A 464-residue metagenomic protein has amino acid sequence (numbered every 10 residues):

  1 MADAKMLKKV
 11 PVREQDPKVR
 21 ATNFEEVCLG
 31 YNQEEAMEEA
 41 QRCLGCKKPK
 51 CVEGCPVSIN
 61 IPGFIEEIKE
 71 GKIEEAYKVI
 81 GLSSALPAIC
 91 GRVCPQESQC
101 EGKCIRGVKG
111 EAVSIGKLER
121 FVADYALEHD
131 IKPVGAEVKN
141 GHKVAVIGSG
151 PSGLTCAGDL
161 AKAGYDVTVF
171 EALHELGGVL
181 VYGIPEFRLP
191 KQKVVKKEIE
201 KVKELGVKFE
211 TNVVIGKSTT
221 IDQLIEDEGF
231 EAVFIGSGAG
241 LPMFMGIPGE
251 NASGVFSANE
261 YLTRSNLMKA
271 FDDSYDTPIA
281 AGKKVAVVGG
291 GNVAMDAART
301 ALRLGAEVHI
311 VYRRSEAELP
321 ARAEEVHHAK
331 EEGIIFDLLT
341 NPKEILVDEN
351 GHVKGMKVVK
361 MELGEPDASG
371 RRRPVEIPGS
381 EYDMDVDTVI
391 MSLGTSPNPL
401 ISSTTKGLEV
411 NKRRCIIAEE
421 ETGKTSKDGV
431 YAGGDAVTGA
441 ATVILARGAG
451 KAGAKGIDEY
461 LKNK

Functional and structural regions predicted by a protein language model:
R20-E38, I59-R92, K109-E137, S265-N266: Ferredoxin-type iron-sulfur electron-transfer modules in oxidoreductases and energy-metabolism complexes
Q41-N60, A85-V108: Local cysteine-cluster metal-coordination motifs and their immediate loop/turn environment, predominantly Fe-S cluster
E75, V138, K143-I147, I199-I247 (+4 more regions): Feature captures the FAD/FMN-dependent oxidoreductase FAD-binding
V122-V138, V195-K217, P242-L304, N411-E421 (+1 more regions): Glycine-rich dinucleotide-binding loop and its adjacent helix/turn
H142-T168, A294-L302: N-terminal Rossmann-like FAD-binding beta1-loop-alpha1 element of flavoenzymes
D166-V169, L173-E204, F209-E210, A298-E344: Rossmann-like dinucleotide-binding cores of NAD(P)H-dependent redox enzymes
N251-G282, P366-A440: FAD-site-proximal beta/loop scaffold in flavoenzymes
A436-N463: A conserved FAD-binding loop/helix module that cradles the flavin
